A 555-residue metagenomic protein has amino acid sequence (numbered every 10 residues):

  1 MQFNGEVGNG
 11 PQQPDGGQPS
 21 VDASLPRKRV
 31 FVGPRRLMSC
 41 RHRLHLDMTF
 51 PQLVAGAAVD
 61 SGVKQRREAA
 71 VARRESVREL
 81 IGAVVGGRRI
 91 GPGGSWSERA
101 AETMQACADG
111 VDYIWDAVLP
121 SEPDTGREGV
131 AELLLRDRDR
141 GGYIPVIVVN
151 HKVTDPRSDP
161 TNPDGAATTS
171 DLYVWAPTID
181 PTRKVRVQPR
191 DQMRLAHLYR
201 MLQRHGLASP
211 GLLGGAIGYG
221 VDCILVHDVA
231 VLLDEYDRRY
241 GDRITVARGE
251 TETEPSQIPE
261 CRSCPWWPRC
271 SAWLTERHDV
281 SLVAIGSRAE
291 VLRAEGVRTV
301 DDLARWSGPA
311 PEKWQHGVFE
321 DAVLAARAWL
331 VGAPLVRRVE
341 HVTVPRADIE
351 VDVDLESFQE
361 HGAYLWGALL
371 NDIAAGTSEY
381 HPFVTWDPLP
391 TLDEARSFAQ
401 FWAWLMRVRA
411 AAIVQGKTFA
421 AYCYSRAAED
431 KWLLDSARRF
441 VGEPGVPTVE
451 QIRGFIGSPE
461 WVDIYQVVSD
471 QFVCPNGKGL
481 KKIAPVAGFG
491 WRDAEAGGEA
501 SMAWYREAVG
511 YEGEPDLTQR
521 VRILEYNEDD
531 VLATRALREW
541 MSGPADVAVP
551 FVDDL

Functional and structural regions predicted by a protein language model:
M1-R140: Metal-dependent nuclease catalytic cores that hydrolyze phosphodiester bonds in DNA/RNA, characterized by
M1-V30, R140-Y143, V149, P160-T178 (+2 more regions): Intrinsically disordered, low-complexity N-terminal extensions of nucleic-acid-metabolism proteins
A23, P34-R35, R43, M48-T49 (+4 more regions): C-terminal/domain-terminus segments
W96-E98, R305-P309, V318, A494-E507: Short linear loop/turn motifs
G110-D124, E128-S158, D164-R243, H381-A500: Conserved DEDDh/DEDDy metal-dependent 3′-5′ exonuclease domain
D191, L195-R204, P210-R277, I483-D554: Acidic, Mg2+-coordinating catalytic module of metal-dependent nucleases/exonucleases that use a two-metal-ion mechanism
C270-A284, R288-W402, M406: C-terminal extensions
D354-S357, L370, C423-R426, A437 (+3 more regions): Active-site proximal loops enriched in glycine and acidic residues that flank catalytic Cys/His/Asp and coordinate
